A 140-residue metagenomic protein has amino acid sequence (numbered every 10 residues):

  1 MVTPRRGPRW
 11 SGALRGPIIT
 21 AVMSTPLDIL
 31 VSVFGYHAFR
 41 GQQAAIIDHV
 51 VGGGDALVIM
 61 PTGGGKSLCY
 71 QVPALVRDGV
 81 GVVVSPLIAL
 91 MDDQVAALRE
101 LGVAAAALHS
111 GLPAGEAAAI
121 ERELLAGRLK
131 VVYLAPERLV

Functional and structural regions predicted by a protein language model:
V2-A56: Helicase-associated low-complexity/disordered flanking segments
G41-V140: Conserved P-loop/Walker A NTP-binding site and adjacent catalytic elements of P-loop NTPases
